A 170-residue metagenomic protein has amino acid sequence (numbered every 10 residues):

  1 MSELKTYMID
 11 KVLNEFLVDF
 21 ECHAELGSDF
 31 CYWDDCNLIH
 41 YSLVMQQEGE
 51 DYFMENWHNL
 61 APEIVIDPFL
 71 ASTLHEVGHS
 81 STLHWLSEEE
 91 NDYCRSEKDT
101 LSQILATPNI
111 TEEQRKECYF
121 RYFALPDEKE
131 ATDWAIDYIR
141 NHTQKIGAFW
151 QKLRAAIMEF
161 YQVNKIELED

Functional and structural regions predicted by a protein language model:
M1, W85, E169-D170: Short intrinsically disordered terminal tails
M1-D51, E63-I66: Auxiliary, metal-adjacent structural segments of Zn-dependent hydrolase domains
K5, L70, D127: Hydrophobic (often cysteine-bearing) scaffold residues that line and stabilize catalytic clefts of nucleotide/cofactor
V44-E50, S87-D99: Internal, charge-rich low-complexity segments
I64, P68, L125-P126: Soluble non-cytosolic domains of exported or imported proteins
I66-L70, E76-C94: Catalytic Zn2+-binding segment of zinc metalloproteases
C94-D170: Metalloprotease/metallohydrolase-associated module, dominated by Zn2+-dependent proteases
